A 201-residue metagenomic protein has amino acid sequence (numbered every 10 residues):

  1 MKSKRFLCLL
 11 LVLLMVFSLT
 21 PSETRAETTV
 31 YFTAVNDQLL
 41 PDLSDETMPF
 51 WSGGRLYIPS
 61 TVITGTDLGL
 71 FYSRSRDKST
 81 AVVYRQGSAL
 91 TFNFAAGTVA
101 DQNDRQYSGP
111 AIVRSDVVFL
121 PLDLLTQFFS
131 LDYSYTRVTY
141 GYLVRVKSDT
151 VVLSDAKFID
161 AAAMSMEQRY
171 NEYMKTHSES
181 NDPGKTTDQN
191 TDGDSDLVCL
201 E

Functional and structural regions predicted by a protein language model:
M1-C8: Bacterial N-terminal signal peptides that target proteins for export
K4, S18, S22-E23: Absolute N-terminal positional cue centered near the fourth residue
L11, M15-L19: Hydrophobic core
E23-L200: Primary recognition of N-terminal secretory signal peptides and signal-anchoring hydrophobic helices
